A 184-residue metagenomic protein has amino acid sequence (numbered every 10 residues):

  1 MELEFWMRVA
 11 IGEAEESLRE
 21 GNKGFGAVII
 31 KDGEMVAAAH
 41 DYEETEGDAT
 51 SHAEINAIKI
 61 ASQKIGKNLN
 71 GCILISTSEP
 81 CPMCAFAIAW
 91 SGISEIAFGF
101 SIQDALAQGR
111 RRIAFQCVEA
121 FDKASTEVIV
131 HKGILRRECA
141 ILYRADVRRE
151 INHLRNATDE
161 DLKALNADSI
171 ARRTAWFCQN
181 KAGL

Functional and structural regions predicted by a protein language model:
M1-E20, A89-L184: Zinc-dependent deaminase
A10, G26, A57, C81 (+2 more regions): Residue-level signal for inorganic ion chemistry
F25-G33: Short beta-strand scaffold segments in enzyme catalytic cores
Y42-I55: A short, polar/charged loop-to-alpha-helix boundary motif
K67-G71: Short helix-loop-beta connector
I75-E95: Local cysteine-cluster metal-coordination motifs and their immediate loop/turn environment, predominantly Fe-S cluster
